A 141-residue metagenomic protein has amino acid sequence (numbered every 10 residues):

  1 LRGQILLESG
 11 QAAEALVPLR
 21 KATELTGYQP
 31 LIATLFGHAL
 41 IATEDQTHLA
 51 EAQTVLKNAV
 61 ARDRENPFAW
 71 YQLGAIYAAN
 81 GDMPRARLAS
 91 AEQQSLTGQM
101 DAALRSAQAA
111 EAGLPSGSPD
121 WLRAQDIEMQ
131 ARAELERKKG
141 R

Functional and structural regions predicted by a protein language model:
L1, L35-F36, Q72, A89 (+3 more regions): Canonical tetratricopeptide repeat
L6, L40-T43, Y77, Q94 (+1 more regions): Residue at a conserved register position within TPR or TPR-like alpha-solenoid repeats
S9, T43-Q46, N80-G81, T97 (+1 more regions): Structural motif corresponding to the intra-repeat A-B loop/turn of tetratricopeptide repeats
A22, N58-A59, Q93-Q94, A110: Canonical positions in the second alpha-helix
P30-L31, P67-F68, P84, D101 (+1 more regions): Helix-start (N-cap) detector for alpha-helical repeat units in TPR-like alpha-solenoids, especially tetratricopeptide
